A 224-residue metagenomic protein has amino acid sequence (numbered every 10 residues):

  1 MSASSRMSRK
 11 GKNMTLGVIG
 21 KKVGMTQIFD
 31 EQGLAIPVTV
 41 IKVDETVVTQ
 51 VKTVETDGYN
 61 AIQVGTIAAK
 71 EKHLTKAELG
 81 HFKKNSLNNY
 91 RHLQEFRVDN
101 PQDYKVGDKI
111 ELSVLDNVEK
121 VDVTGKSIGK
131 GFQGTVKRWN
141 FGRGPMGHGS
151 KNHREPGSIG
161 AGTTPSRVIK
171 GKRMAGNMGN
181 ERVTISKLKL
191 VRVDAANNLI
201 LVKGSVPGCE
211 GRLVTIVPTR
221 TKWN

Functional and structural regions predicted by a protein language model:
S2-N224: Extended basic (Lys/Arg/His-rich) segments that typically form rRNA-contacting surfaces in ribosomal proteins
